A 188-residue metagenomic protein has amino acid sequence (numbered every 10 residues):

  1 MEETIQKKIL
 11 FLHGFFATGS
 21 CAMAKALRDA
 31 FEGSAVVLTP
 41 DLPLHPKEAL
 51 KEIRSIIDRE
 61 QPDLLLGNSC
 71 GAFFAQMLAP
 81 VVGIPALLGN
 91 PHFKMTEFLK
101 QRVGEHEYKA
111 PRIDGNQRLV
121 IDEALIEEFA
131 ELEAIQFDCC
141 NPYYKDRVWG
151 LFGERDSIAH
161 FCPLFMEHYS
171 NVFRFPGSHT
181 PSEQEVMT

Functional and structural regions predicted by a protein language model:
T4-R59, H179: Active-site catalytic motif of lipid deacylating hydrolases and related acyltransferases
F11-F15, L66, L151-G153: Short hydrophobic segments within beta-strands
S20, A24-R28, A75, F161-M166: Short, highly selective alpha-helical patches that border small-molecule cofactor pockets in redox/cofactor-processing
E60, V82: Active-site charged/polar residues at nucleotide-handling catalytic sites that mediate phosphoryl, nucleotidyl
D63-L66, P85-L87: Residue in the alpha/beta-hydrolase core beta-strand immediately N-terminal to the catalytic nucleophile
L66-A75: Gly/Ala-rich beta-loop-alpha elbow adjacent to hydrolase catalytic centers
M77, V81: Active-site signature of alpha/beta-hydrolase-fold catalytic machinery across serine- and Asp/Cys-nucleophile hydrolases
P85-T188: The alpha/beta-hydrolase serine catalytic core
